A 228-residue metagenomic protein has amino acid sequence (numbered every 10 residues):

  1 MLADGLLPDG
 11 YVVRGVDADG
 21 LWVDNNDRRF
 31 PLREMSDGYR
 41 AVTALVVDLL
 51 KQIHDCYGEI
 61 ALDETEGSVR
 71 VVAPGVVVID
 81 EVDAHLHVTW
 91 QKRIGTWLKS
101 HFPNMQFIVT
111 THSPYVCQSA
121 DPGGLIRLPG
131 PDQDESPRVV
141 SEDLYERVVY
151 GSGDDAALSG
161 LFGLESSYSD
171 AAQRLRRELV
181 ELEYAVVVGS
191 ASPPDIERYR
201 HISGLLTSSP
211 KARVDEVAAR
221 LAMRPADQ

Functional and structural regions predicted by a protein language model:
M1-A73: Extended helical coiled-coil dimerization/tether regions that scaffold and oligomerize large DNA-maintenance assemblies
E66-G67, K92-H101: Helical segment within the ABC ATPase nucleotide-binding domain
V72, T96, S100, Y115-Q228: RecA-like P-loop NTPase motor core
A73-G75, P103-I108: Loop/turn-to-beta-strand initiation segments
D80-E81: Walker B catalytic acidic pair
A84-V88, K92, S119: Conserved D-loop-proximal element of ABC-family nucleotide-binding domains
T111-H112: Conserved H-loop
